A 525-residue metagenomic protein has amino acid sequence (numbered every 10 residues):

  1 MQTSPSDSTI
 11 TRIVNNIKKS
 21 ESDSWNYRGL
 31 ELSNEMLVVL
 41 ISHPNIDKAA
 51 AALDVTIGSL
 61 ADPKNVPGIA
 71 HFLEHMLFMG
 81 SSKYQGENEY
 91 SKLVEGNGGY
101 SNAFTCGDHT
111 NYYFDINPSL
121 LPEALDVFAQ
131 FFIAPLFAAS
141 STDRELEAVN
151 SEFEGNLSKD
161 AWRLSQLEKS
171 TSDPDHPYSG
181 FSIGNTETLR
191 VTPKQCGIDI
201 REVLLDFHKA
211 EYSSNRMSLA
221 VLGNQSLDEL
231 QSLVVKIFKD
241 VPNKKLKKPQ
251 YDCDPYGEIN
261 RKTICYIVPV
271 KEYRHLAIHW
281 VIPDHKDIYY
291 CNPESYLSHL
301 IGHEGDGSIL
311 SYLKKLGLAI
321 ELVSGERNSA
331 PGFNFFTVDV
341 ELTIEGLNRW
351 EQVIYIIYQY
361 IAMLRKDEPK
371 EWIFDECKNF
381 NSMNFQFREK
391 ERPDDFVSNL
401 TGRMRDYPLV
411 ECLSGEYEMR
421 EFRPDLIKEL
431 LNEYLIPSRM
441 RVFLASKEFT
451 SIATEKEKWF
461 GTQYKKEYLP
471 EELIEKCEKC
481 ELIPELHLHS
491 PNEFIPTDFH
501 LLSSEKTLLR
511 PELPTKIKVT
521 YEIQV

Functional and structural regions predicted by a protein language model:
P5-N15, D23, Y178-S182, E187-T192 (+6 more regions): An aromatic/glycine/proline-enriched structural segment found at the starts of mature extracellular/organellar domains
T11-R28, Q166-S218, Q250-P255, D284-K286 (+4 more regions): Histidine-acidic residue clusters that define the catalytic metal-binding segment of zinc metallopeptidase domains
A50-D115, G180-N185, I198, L300-E321 (+3 more regions): M16/MPP (pitrilysin/insulinase) zinc-metallopeptidase core fold and M16-derived inactive scaffolds
M79-K83, F114-A148, H303-G305, G332-K390: M16/insulysin-pitrilysin zinc metalloprotease superfamily fold
N150-S172, D254-Y273, Y312-E321, E368-S414: Short acidic/His-enriched helical or mixed secondary-structure segments at domain edges of catalytic enzymes and some
A161, R201-K236, S438-M440: Non-catalytic, conformational "gating/processing" segments within enzyme and secreted inhibitor domains
L276-P283, Y289-K370, D498, S503-V525: Structured mid-domain segments that build the active-site/substrate or prosthetic-cofactor binding neighborhood
